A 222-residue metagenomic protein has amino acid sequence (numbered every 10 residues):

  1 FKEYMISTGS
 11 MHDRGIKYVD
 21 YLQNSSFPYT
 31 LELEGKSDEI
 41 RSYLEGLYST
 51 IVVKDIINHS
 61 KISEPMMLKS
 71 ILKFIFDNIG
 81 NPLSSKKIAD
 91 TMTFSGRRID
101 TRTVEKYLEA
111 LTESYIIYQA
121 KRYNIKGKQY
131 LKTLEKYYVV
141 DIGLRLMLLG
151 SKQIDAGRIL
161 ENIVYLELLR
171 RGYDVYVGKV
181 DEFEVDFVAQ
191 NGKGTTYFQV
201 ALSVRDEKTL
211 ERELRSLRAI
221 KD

Functional and structural regions predicted by a protein language model:
F1-T8: Alpha-helical sensor/transducer elements of the RecA-like P-loop NTPase core
K2, P28, R145-L146: Nucleotide phosphate-binding site architecture
Y4, S25, I71: A residue-level signal for conserved active-site and pocket-lining positions in enzyme catalytic cores
T8-S49: Amphipathic alpha-helical "lid/sensor" segments that cap RecA-like P-loop NTPase cores
G35-T196, L202: Accessory nucleic acid-recognition modules appended to NTPase machines
G178, L202-D222: Catalytic cores of nucleic-acid endonucleases
